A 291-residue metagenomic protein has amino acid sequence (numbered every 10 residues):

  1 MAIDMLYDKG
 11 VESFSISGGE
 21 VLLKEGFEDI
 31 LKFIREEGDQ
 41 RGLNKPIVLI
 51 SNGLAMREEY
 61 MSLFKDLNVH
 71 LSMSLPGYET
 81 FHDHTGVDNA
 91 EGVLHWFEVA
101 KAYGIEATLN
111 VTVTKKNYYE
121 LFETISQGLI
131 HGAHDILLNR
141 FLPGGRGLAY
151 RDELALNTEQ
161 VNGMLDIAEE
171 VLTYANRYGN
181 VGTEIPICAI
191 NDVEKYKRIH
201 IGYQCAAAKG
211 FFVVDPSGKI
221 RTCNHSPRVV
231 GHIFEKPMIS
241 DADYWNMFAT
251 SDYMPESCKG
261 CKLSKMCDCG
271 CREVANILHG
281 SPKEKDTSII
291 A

Functional and structural regions predicted by a protein language model:
M1-S17, K24-P143: Radical SAM/AdoMet-radical enzyme domain recognition
L94, E98, L156, Q160-G163: Histidine/acidic residue-rich metal-binding segments in metalloenzymes
Y150-D152: Long, K/E/R/D-enriched contiguous segments that form extended
E159-K195, K219-D268: C-terminal accessory region of radical SAM enzymes
E194-Y203: Short, basic/aromatic recognition patches
C205-K209: Short, small/polar residue-rich loop motifs at catalytic or cofactor-binding pockets
V214-D215: Short, acidic, Ser/Thr-enriched surface-loop or helix-capping motifs
S251-A291: Cysteine-cluster motifs in flexible loop/terminal segments that predominantly coordinate metals
